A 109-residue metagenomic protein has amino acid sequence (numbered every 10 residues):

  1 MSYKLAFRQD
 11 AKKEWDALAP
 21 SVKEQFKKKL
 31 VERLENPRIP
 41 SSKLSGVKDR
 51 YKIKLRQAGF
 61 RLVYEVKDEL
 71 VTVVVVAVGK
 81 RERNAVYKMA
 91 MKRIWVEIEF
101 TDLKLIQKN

Functional and structural regions predicted by a protein language model:
S2-K4, K13-A17, E24, R38 (+2 more regions): Enriched for short, Lys/Arg-rich terminal
F7-R8: PIN/NYN-family metal-dependent endoribonuclease catalytic core
L18-V22, L44-G46: Short, mixed-charge, low-aromatic patches
S21-R33: Compact soluble domain cores
V31-L55: A short, surface-exposed loop/turn module that caps and links secondary-structure elements
